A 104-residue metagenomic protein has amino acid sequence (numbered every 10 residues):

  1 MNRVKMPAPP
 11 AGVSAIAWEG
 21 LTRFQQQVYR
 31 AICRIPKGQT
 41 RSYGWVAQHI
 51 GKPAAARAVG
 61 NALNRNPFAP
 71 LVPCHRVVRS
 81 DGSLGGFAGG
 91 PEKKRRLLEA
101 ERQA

Functional and structural regions predicted by a protein language model:
M1-A54, E92, A100-A104: Basic nucleic-acid-binding alpha-helical/helix-turn surface characteristic of O6-alkylguanine DNA
V28, L63, P67, P91: Short amphipathic alpha-helical/adjacent loop interface patches that line ligand and macromolecule-binding sites
P36-K37, P67-P73: Short, proline-centered helix/strand-breaking motifs
A54-N66: Regulatory, non-catalytic segments
H75-E92: Intrinsically disordered, low-complexity basic tails/linkers immediately adjacent to helix-turn-helix/homeobox/MYB/SANT
